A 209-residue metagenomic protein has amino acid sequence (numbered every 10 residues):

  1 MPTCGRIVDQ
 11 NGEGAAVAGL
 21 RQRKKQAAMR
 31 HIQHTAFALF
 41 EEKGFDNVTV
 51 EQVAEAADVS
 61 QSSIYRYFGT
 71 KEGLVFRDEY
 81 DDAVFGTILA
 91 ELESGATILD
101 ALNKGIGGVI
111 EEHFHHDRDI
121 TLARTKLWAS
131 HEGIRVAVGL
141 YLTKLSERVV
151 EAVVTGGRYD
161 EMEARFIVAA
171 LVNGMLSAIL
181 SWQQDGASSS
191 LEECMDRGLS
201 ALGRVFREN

Functional and structural regions predicted by a protein language model:
M1-A15, E151, T155, S181 (+1 more regions): C-terminal peripheral helix-coil segments that are non-catalytic and often amphipathic
P2-K43, N47-S62, F76, A83-T87: Basic, helix-initiating cap at the start of DNA-binding domains
C4, W128, V136, E161-S181 (+1 more regions): Hydrophobic alpha-helical segments that form the core of small-molecule binding pockets and/or dimer interfaces
F68, E79: DNA major-groove recognition helix of helix-turn-helix
V84-R124: Hydrophobic alpha-helical connector segments
D119-E147: Short secondary-structure transition hinges
L142-V168: Hydrophobic alpha-helical bundle segments that form small-molecule/ligand-binding pockets
